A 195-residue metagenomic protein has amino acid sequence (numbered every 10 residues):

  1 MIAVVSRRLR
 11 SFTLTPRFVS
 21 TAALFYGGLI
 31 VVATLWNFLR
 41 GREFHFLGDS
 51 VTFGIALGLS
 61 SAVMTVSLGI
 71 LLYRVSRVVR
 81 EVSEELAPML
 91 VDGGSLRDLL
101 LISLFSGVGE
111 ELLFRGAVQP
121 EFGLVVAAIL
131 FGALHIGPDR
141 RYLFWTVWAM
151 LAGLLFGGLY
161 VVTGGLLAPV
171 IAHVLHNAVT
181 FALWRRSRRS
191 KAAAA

Functional and structural regions predicted by a protein language model:
M1-T13: Short, Lys/Arg-rich, polar N-terminal cytosolic tail immediately upstream of the first transmembrane signal-anchor
L9-F12, T21, G27: Long, non-catalytic terminal segments
R17, T21-L24, L35-S106, S190-A195: Juxtamembrane helix-loop-helix connectors linking adjacent transmembrane helices in multi-pass membrane enzymes
A22, L29-I30, R77, H135 (+1 more regions): Generic alpha-helical secondary structure signal
F25-A33, S61-G69, E110, A127 (+3 more regions): Alpha-helical transmembrane segments of multipass membrane proteins
P88-A195: Transmembrane helix-loop-helix hairpins at the membrane interface of multi-pass integral membrane proteins
